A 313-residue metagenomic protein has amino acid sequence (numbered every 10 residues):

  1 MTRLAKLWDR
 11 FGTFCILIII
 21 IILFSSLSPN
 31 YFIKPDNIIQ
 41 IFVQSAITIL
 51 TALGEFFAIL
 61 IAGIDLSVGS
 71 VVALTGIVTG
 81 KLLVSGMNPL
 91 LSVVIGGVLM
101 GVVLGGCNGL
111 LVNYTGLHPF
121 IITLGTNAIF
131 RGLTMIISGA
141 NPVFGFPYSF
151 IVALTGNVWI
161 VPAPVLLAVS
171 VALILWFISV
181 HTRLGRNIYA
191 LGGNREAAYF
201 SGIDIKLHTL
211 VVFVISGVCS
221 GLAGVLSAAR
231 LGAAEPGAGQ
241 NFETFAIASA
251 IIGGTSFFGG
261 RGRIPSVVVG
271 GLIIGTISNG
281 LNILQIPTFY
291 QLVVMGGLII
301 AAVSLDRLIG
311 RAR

Functional and structural regions predicted by a protein language model:
M1-I22, L173-I174, F200-L207, N279-R313: Cytosolic-side transmembrane-helix boundaries in multi-pass membrane proteins
I16-I33, I61, T134-G139, W176-R183 (+1 more regions): Structural signal for alpha-helical transmembrane segments and their membrane-water exit/capping regions in multi-pass
I19-S85, L110-L117, A250, G254-I264 (+1 more regions): Single transmembrane alpha-helix segments in multi-pass membrane proteins
N30-Q40, T134-I137, T155-V158, I178-G185 (+2 more regions): Inter-helical junctions in multi-pass inner-membrane proteins, predominant in energy-converting antiporter-like
N37, I174-V214: Membrane-helix/interface signature in polytopic inner-membrane proteins
M87-N127, S170, V269-G270, I274: Alpha-helical transmembrane segments within multi-pass membrane transporters and channels
T115, P119-T182, H208-V211, R230-G239: Transmembrane helix-bundle core of multi-pass membrane transporters and related energy-transducing complexes
S220, R230-G296: Transmembrane alpha-helical segments in multi-pass inner-membrane proteins
